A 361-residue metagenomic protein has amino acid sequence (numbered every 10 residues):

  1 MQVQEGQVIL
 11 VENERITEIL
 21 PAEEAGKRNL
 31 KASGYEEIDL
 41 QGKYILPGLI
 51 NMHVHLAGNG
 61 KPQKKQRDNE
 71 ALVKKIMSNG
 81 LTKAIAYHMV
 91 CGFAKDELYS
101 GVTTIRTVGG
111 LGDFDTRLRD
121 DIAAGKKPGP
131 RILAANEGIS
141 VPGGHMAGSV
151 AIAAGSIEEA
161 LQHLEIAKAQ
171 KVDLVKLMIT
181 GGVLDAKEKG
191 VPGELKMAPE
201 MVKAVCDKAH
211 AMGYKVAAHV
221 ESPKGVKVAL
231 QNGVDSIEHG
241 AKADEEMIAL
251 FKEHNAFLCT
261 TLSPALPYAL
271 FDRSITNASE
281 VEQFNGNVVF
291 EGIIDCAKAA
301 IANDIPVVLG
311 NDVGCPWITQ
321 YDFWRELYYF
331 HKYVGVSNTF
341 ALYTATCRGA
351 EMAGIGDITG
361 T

Functional and structural regions predicted by a protein language model:
M1-L46: Histidine-rich, glycine-flanked metal-binding segment
M1-Q7, E12, L20-A22, I76-M77 (+4 more regions): Active-site microenvironment of metallo-dependent hydrolases
I9, E14, G42, I50-H53 (+12 more regions): Divalent metal-coordination and catalytic microenvironments
Y44-D121, H145, E200, N232: Metal-associated gating/positioning segment near the N- to mid-region
G58-A86, N136, V141-A147, V183-K196 (+1 more regions): Active-site gating loops and adjacent loop-to-helix segments of metal-dependent hydrolytic enzymes
K61-Q63, D115, D185-E188, V226-N232 (+3 more regions): Histidine/acidic-residue-rich catalytic or RNA/ligand-binding cores of hydrolases and nuclease-related proteins
R117, E159-M178, V183-L258, S274-I275 (+1 more regions): Histidine/acidic residue-rich metal-binding segments in metalloenzymes
A211, K215, V281, E291-T361: His/Asp/Glu-enriched, well-ordered alpha-helical/loop segment that forms or immediately abuts the divalent-metal
